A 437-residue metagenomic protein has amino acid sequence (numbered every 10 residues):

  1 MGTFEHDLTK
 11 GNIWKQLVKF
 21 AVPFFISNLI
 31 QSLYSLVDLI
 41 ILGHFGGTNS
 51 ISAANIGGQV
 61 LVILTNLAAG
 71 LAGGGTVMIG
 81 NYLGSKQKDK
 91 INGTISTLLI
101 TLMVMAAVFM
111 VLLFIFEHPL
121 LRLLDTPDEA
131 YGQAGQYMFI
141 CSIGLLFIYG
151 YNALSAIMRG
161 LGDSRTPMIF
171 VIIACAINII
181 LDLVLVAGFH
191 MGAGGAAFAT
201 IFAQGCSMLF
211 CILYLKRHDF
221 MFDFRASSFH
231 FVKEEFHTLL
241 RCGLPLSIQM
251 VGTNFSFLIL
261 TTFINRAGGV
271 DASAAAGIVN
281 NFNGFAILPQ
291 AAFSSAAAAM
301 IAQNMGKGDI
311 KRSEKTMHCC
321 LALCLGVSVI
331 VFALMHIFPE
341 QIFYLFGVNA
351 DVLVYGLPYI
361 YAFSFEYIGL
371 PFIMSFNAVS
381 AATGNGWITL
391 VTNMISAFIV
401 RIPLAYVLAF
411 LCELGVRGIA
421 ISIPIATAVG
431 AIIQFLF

Functional and structural regions predicted by a protein language model:
M1-A21, I79-L146, G188-G243, I301-E366 (+1 more regions): Short alpha-helical transmembrane segments in multi-pass integral membrane proteins
K15-T76, G80, L244-N265: Signature of the first transmembrane helix
K19-S35, I140, A174, A203-S207 (+4 more regions): Transmembrane helical elements of multi-pass membrane transporters/channels
Q31, S35-L42, T65-A72, T76 (+17 more regions): Alpha-helical transmembrane segments and their lipid-water interface positions in multi-pass membrane proteins
L33-S52, L121-D128, V184-M191, V251-N281 (+4 more regions): Helix-terminus/linker motif at the lipid-water interface of multi-pass membrane proteins
G46-Q59, G135-M138, A197, V270-F285 (+2 more regions): Small-residue hotspots at the loop-to-helix junctions and early N-terminal turns of transmembrane alpha-helices
I51-V111, I148-P167, A275-P339, L370-N393: Small-residue-rich hydrophobic transmembrane alpha-helices
A72, C141-R159, P167-C175, A196-L209 (+5 more regions): Short runs within selected transmembrane alpha-helices of multi-pass transporters and secretion channels
